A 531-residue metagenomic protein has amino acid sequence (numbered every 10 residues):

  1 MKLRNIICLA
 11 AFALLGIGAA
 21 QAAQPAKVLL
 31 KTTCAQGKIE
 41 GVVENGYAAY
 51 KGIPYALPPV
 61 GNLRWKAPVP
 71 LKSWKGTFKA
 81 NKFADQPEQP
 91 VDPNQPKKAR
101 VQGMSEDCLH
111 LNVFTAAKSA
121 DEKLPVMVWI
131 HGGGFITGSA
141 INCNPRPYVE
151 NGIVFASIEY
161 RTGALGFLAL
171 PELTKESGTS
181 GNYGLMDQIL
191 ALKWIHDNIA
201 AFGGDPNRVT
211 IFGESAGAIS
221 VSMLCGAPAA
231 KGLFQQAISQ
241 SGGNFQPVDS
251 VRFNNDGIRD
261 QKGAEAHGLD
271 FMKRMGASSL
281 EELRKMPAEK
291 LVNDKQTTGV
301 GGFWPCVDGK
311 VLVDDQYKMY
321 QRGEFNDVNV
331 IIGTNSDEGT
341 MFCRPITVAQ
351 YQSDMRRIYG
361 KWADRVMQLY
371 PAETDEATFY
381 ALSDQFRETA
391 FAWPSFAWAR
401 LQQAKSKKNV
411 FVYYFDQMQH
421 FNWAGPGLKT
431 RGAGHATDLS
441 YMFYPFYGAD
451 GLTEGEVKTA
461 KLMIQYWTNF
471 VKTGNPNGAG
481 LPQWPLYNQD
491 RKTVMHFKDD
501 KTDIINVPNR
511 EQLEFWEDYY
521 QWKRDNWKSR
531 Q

Functional and structural regions predicted by a protein language model:
M1-C8: Bacterial N-terminal signal peptides that target proteins for export
C8, A22-N182, P206, F446 (+6 more regions): Non-catalytic accessory segments of hydrolases
C8-G18: Bacterial N-terminal signal peptides
P93, K97-A277, K310, K318-C343: Serine-hydrolase-like catalytic core of hydrolytic proteins
T115-K123, I199-R208, M275-E281, L401-F411 (+2 more regions): Surface-exposed helix-capping loop/turn segments at secondary-structure junctions
R161-A164, F212-A216, Y413-F421, L481-N488: Short, solvent-exposed turn/loop segments enriched in Gly/Ser/Thr/Pro and often Arg
Q236, D249, N254, S278 (+2 more regions): Substrate-gating cap/lid region and adjacent catalytic-acid/histidine neighborhood within extracellular/lumenal
I331, E514-F515: Non-globular disordered terminal and juxtamembrane segments underlying protein topogenesis/assembly
